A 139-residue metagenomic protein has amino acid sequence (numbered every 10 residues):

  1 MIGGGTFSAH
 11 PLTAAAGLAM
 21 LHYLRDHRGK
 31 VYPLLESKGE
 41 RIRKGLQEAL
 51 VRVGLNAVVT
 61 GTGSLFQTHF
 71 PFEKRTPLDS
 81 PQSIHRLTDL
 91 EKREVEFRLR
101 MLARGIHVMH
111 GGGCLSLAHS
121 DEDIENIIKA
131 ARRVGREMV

Functional and structural regions predicted by a protein language model:
M1-V139: Conserved N-terminal phosphate-binding loop of PLP-dependent enzymes in the Aspartate aminotransferase
